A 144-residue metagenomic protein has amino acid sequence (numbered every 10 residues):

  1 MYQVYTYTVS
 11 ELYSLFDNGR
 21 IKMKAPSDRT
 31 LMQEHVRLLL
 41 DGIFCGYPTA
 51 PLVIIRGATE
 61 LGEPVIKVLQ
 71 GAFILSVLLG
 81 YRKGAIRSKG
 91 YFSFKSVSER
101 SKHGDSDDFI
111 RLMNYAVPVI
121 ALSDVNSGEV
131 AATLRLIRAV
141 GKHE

Functional and structural regions predicted by a protein language model:
M1-S10, I21-E144: Basic- and aromatic-enriched surface patches that contact anionic nucleotides/nucleic acids
L12, F16: Conserved aromatic/hydrophobic "specificity hotspots" at molecular recognition or selectivity sites
